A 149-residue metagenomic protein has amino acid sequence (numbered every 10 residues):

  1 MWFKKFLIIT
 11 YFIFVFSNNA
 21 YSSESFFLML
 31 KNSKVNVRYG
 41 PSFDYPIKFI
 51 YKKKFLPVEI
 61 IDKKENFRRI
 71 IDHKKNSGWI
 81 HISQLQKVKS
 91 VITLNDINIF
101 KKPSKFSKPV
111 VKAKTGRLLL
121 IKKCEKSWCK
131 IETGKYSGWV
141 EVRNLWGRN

Functional and structural regions predicted by a protein language model:
M1-W2: N-terminal secretory signal peptides that target proteins for export/translocation
K5-V15: Sec-dependent N-terminal signal peptides
A20-Y39, F49-K54, I61-K102, F106-K135 (+1 more regions): SH3-family beta-barrel domains
P41-Y45: Second-shell loop/turn segments in exported
